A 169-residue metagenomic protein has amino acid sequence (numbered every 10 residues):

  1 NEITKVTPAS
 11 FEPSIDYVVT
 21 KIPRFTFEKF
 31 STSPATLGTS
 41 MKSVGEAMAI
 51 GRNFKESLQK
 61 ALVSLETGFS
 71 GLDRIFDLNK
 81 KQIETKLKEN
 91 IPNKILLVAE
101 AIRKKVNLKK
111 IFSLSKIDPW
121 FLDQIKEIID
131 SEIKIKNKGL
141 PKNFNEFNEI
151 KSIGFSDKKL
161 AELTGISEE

Functional and structural regions predicted by a protein language model:
N1-E169: ATP-dependent carboxylate/acyl-activation modules
